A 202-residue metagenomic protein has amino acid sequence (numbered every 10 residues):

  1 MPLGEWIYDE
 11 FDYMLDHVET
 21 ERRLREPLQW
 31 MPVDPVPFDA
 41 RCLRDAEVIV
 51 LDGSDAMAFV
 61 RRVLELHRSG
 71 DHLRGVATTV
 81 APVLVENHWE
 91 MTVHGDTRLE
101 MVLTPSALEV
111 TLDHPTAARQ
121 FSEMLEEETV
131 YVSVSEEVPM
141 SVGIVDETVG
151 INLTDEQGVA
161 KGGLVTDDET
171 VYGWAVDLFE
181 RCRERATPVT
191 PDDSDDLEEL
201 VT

Functional and structural regions predicted by a protein language model:
M1-H17: Basic, amphipathic "hinge/linker" alpha-helix immediately C-terminal to the N-terminal HTH DNA-binding motif
D12-L66, D71-R74: Amphipathic alpha-helical dimerization/coiled-coil segments that flank or bridge DNA-binding/regulatory modules
R44, G95-T97, L125-V130: A short helix-to-beta-strand connector/capping loop
V63-R119: Primarily the HKD phosphodiesterase
G75-T79, L103-T104, V134-E136, V145 (+1 more regions): Short His-Asn-centered micro-motif
L103-T111, P139-M140, G158-V159, V165-T166: Structured extramembrane domains adjacent to transmembrane segments
A107-S141: HKD-type phospholipase D/PLD-like phosphodiesterase module
V142-T202: Amphipathic alpha-helical interface segments
